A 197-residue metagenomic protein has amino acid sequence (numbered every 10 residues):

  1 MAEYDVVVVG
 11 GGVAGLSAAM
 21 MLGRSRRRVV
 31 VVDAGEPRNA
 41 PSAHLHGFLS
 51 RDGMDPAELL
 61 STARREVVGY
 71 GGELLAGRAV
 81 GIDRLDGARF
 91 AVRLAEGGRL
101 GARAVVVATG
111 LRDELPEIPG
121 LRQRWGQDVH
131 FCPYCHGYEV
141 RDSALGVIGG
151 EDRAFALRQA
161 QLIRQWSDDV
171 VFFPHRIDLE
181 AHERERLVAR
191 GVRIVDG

Functional and structural regions predicted by a protein language model:
M1-V6, L74-S143: FAD-binding core/adjacent interface of flavoenzyme oxidoreductases
A2-E3, M21, A34-E58, R190: Conserved N-terminal glycine-rich FAD pyrophosphate-binding loop of Rossmann-like flavoproteins
E3-Y4, V8-V31, F131-A181: Rossmann-like dinucleotide/flavin-binding elements
A19-M21, A43, E117-G120, A160-Q161 (+1 more regions): Short amphipathic alpha-helical segments
P41-P56, G81, R89-V92, D142-S143 (+1 more regions): Helix-loop-beta segment of a Rossmann-like dinucleotide-binding subdomain
A43, M54-E58, G69, P119-Q127 (+1 more regions): Residues at secondary-structure transition points
S61-L94, R99-A102, W166-G197: A Rossmann-like FAD-binding core segment of flavoenzymes
